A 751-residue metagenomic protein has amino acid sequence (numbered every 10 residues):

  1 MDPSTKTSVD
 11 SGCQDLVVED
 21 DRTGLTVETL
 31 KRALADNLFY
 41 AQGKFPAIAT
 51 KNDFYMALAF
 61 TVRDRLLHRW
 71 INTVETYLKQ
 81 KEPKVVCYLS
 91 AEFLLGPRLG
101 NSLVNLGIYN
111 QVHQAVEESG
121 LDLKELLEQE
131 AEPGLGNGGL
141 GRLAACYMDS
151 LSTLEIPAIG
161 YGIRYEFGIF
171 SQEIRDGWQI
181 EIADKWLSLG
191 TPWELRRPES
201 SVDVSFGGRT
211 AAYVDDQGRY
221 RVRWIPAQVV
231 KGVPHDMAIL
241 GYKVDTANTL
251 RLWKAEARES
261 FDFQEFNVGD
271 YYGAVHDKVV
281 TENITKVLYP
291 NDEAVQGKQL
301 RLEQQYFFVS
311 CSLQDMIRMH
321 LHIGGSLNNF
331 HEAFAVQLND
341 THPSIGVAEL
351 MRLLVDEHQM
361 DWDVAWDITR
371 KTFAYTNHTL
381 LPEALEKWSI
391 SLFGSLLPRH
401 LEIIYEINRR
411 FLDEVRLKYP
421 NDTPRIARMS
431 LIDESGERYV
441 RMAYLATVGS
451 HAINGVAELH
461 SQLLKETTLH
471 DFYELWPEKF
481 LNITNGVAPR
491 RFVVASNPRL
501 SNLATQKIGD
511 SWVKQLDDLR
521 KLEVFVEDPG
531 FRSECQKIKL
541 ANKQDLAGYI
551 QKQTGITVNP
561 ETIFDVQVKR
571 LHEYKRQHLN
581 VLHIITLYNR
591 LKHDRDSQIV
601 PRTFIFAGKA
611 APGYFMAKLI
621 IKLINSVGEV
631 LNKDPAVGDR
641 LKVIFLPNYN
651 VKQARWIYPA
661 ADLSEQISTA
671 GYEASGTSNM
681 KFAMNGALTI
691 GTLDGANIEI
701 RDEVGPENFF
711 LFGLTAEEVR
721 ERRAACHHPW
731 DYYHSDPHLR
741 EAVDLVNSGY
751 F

Functional and structural regions predicted by a protein language model:
D2-F751: A conserved ligand/cofactor-binding region detector
